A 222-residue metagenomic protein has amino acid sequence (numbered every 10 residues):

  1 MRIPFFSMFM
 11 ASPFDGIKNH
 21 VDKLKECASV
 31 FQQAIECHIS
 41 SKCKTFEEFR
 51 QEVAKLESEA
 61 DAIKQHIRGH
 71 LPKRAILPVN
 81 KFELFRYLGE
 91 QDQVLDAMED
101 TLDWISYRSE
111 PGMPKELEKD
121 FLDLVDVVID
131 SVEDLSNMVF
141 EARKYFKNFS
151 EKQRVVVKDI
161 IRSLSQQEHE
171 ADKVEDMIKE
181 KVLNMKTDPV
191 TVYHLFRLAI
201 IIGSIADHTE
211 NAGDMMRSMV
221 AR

Functional and structural regions predicted by a protein language model:
M1-R222: Cytosolic, long alpha-helical scaffolding segments
